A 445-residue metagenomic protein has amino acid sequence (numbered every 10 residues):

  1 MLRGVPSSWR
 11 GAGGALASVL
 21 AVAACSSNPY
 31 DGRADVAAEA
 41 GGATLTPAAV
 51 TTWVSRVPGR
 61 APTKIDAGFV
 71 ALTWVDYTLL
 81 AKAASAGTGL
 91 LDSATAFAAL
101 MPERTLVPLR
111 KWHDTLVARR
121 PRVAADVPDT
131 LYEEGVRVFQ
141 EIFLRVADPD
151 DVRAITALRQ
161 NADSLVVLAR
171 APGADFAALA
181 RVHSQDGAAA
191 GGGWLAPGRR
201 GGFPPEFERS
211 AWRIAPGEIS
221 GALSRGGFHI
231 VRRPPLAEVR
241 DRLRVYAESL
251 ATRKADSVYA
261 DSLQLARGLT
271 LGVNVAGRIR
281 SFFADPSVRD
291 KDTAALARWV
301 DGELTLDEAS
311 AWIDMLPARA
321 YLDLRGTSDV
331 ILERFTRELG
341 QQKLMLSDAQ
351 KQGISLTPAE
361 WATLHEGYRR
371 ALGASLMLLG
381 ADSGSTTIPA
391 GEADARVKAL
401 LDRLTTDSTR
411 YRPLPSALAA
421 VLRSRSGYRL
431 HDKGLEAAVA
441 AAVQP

Functional and structural regions predicted by a protein language model:
L2-A15: Bacterial N-terminal signal peptides that target proteins for export
S18-V19: Residue-level signal for mature regions of secreted extracellular proteins and peptides
V22-A24: C-terminal motif of bacterial Sec signal peptides marking the signal peptidase cleavage site
S26-L45, R60-P445: Peptidyl-prolyl cis-trans isomerase
L45-R56: Short extracytoplasmic
